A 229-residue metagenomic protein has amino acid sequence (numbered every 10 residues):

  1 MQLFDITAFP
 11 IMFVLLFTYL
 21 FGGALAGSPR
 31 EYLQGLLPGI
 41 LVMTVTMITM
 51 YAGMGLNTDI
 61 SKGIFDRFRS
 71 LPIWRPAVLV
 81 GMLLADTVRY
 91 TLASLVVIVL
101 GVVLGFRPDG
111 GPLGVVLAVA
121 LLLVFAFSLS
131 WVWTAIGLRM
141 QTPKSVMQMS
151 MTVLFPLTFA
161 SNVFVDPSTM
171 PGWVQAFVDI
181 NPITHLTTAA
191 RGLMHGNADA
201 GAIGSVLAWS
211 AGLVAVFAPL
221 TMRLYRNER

Functional and structural regions predicted by a protein language model:
M1-F9, G204, R229: Membrane-interface helix starts
T7-Y32: Transmembrane helix-loop-helix hairpins at lipid-water interfaces of multipass membrane proteins, especially the type-1
M12-F17, L33-L104, F125, V132-W133 (+3 more regions): Hydrophobic alpha-helical transmembrane segments of multi-pass membrane transport proteins
F17-G23, T134-I180: Transmembrane helix segments
A26-G27, R107-D109, T158-A215: Membrane-interfacial helix-loop-helix junctions in multi-pass membrane proteins
K62-S70, L138-Q141, M151, Q175-D179 (+1 more regions): Short amphipathic alpha-helical coupling elements at transmembrane boundaries
R75-S150, A198-M222: Alpha-helical transmembrane segments and their short interhelical loops
R223-R229: Short cytosolic juxtamembrane segments of multi-pass membrane proteins
